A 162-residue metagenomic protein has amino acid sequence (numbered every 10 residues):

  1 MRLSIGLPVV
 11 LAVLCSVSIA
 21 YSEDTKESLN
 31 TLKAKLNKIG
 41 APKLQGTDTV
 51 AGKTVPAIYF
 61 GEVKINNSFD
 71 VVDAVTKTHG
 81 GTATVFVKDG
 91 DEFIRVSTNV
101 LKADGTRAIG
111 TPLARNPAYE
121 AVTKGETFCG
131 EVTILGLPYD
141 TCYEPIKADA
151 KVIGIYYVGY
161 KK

Functional and structural regions predicted by a protein language model:
M1-P8: Bacterial N-terminal signal peptides that target proteins for export
P8-S16: Bacterial N-terminal signal peptides
E23-I65, V100-R107: Extracellular/periplasmic ligand-binding regions of membrane signal-transduction receptors
N30, A34-G46, V72-F93, C129-T133: Short N-terminal helix-loop-first-beta-strand/juxtamembrane motif that initiates sensory/input modules
N66-G80, V96-G136, K161: Extracytoplasmic/periplasmic sensor domains and loops in membrane signaling proteins
T141-D149, K161: A short, hydrophobic, proline-anchored segment that marks a local hinge/packing element in signaling and regulatory
V152-I153: Glycine-rich acetyl-CoA-binding "A-motif" of GNAT/NAT acetyltransferases
Y156-V158: Sensory beta-strand/linker motifs that couple input domains to effectors
